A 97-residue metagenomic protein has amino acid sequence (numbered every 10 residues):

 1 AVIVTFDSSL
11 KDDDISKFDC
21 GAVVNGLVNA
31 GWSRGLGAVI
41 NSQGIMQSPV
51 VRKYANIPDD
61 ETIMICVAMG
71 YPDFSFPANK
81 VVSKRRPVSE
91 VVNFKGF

Functional and structural regions predicted by a protein language model:
A1, D14-D19, V88-F97: A short, terminal or domain-edge coil/loop segment
V2, D7-Y54: Small-aliphatic-rich amphipathic alpha-helix that forms the alpha element of a beta-alpha
C20-N25, P58-D60, S83-E90: Short, low-complexity, polar/charged sequence segments that are solvent-exposed and flexible
R52-M64: Short, electropositive alpha-helical surface patch
M64-F97: C-terminal helix-cap and adjacent tail motif
